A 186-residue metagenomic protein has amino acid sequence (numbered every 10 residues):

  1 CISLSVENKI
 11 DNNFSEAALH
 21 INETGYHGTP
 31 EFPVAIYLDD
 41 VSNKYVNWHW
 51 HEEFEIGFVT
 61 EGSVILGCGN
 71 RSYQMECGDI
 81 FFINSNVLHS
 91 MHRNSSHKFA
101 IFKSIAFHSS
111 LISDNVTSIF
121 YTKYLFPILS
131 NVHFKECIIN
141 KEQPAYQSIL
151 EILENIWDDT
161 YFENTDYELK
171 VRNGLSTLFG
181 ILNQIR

Functional and structural regions predicted by a protein language model:
C1-F32, L88, H92-W157: A hydrophobic/aromatic-rich effector-binding and dimerization subdomain of bacterial HTH-type transcriptional regulators
C1-L4, F82, R186: Short intrinsically disordered, low-complexity coil segments enriched in acidic
G25-G28, G57, G62, G67-G69 (+6 more regions): Residue-identity detector for glycine
P33-I128, E163-N164, E168: N-terminal regulatory/effector-sensing and dimerization cores that precede helix-turn-helix DNA-binding domains
S130, N140-R186: An amphipathic alpha-helical interaction segment
